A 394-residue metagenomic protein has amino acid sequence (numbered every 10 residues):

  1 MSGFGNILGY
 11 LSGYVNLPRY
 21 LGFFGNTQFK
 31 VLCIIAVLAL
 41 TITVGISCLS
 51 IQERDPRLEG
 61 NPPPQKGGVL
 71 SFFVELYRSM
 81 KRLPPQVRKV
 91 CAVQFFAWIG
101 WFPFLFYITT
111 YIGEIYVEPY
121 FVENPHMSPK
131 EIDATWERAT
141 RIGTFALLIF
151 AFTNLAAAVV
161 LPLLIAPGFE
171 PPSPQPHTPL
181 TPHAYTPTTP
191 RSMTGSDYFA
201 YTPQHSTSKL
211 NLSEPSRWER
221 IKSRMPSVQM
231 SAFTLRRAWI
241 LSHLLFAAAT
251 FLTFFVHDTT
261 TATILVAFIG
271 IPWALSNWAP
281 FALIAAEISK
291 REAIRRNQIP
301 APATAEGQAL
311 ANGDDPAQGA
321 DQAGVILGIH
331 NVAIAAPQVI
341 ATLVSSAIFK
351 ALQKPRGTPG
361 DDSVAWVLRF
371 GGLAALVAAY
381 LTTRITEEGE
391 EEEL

Functional and structural regions predicted by a protein language model:
M1-P103, I115-E118, P162-P172, H177-E214 (+1 more regions): Intracellular loop-helix junctions on the cytosolic face of multi-pass helical membrane proteins
M1-R19, Q94, L105, A151-A158 (+1 more regions): Substrate-agnostic recognition of the 12-TM MFS/MFS-like secondary transporter fold
G13, S47, T250-F254, I269 (+2 more regions): MFS-fold secondary transporters
V15-L38, T135-R141, S231-R237, L343-V377: A membrane-interface helix-boundary motif in multi-pass transporters
T27-V31, P119-T153, P226-L235, I264 (+2 more regions): Loop-to-transmembrane helix entry
I35-A36, T43, V93, P179 (+7 more regions): Residue-level signature of the transmembrane alpha-helical cores of Major Facilitator Superfamily-type secondary
R82-A156: A single, central transmembrane helix in multi-pass transporters
A184, T189-H205, K209-P215, P226-F233 (+5 more regions): Helix-loop junctions at membrane interfaces in 12-TM secondary transporters
